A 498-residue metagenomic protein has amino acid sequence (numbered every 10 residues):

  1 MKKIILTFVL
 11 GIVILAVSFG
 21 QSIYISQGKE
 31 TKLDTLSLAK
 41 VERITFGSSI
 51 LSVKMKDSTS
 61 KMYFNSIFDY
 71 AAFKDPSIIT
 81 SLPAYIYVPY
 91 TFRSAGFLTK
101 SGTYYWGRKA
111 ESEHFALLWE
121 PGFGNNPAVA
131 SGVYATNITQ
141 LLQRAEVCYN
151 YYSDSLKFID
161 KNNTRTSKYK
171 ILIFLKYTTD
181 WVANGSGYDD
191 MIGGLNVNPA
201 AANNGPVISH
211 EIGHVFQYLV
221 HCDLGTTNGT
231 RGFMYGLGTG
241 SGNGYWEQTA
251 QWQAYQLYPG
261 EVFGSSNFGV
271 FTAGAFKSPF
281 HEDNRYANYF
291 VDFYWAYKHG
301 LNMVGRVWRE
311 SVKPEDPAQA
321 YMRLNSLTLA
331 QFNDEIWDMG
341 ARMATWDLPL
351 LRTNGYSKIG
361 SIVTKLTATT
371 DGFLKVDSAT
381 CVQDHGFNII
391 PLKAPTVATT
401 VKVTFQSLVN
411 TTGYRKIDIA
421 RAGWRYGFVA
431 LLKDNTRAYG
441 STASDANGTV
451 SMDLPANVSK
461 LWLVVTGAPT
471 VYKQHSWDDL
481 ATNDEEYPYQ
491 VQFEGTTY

Functional and structural regions predicted by a protein language model:
M1-I4: Positively charged n-region of N-terminal signal peptides that target proteins for export
T7-A16: Bacterial N-terminal signal peptides
Q21-A84: Compositionally biased alpha-helical segments
D75-I192, P199-I212, F216-T226, A422-L431: Zn2+-dependent metallopeptidase catalytic core
S153-I171, L224-T230, S241-N243, F263-F268 (+2 more regions): Surface-exposed patches in mature extracellular/periplasmic domains of secreted proteins
D190-G269: Zinc-dependent metallopeptidase catalytic helix centered on the HExxH motif and its immediate flanking segment
G269-P349: Active-site-proximal alpha-helical
E315-Y498: Beta/coil-rich, acidic/histidine-enriched accessory regions frequently appended to metallopeptidases
